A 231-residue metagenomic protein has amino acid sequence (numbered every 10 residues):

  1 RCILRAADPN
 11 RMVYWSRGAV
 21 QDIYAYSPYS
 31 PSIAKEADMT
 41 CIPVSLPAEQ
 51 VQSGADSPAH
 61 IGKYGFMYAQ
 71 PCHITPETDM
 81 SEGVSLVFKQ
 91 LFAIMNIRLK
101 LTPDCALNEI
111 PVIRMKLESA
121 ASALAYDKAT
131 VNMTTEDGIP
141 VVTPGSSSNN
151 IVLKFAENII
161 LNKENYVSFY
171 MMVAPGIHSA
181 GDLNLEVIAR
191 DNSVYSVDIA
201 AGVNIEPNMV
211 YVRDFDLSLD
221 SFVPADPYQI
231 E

Functional and structural regions predicted by a protein language model:
R1-E109, N162-Y166, D191-S193, D198-I199 (+1 more regions): Short, low-hydrophobicity acidic/polar segments
D22-A25, M115, D182-L183: Contiguous beta-strand segments of beta-sheet-rich domains
L46, G54, A120, S147-N149 (+1 more regions): Compositionally biased regions
S81, M95-N165: Short helix-loop boundary/capping segments
N96, L117, K154-S196, A200: Extended serine/threonine-enriched, polar tracts that run as long, contiguous segments within proteins
R114-G138, I199, V203-V210, F215-E231: Extracellular/surface-associated beta-sandwich interaction domains
